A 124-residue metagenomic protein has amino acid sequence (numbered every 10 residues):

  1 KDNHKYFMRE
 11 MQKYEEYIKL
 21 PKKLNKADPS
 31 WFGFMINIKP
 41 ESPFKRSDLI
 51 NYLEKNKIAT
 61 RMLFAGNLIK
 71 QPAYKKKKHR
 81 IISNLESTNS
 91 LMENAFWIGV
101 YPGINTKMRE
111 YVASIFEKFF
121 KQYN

Functional and structural regions predicted by a protein language model:
K1-N124: PLP-dependent aminotransferase class I/II
